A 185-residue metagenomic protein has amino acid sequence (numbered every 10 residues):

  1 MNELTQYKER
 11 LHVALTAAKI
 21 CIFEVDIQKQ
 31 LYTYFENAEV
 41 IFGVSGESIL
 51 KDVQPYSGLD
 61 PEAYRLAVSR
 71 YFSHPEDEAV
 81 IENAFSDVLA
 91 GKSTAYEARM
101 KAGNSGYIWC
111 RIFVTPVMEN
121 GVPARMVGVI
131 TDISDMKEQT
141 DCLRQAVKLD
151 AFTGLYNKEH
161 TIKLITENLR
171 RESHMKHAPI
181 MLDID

Functional and structural regions predicted by a protein language model:
N2, G128-L149: Sensory coupling linkers of modular signal transduction proteins
R10-R70: PAS-family sensory domain signal
T16-I20, Q139-K158, L164: Amphipathic HAMP/coiled-coil signal-transducing linker helices that couple sensory inputs to cytosolic output domains
P55-S86, K92: PAS/Per-ARNT-Sim sensory domains
R99-S105, M118: PAS-family sensory domains
I112-M126, I133-E138: Short loop/turn elements at sensory-signaling interfaces that couple input to output
I162-D185: Active-site-proximal structural segments of metal-dependent nucleotidyl cyclase/transferase enzymes
